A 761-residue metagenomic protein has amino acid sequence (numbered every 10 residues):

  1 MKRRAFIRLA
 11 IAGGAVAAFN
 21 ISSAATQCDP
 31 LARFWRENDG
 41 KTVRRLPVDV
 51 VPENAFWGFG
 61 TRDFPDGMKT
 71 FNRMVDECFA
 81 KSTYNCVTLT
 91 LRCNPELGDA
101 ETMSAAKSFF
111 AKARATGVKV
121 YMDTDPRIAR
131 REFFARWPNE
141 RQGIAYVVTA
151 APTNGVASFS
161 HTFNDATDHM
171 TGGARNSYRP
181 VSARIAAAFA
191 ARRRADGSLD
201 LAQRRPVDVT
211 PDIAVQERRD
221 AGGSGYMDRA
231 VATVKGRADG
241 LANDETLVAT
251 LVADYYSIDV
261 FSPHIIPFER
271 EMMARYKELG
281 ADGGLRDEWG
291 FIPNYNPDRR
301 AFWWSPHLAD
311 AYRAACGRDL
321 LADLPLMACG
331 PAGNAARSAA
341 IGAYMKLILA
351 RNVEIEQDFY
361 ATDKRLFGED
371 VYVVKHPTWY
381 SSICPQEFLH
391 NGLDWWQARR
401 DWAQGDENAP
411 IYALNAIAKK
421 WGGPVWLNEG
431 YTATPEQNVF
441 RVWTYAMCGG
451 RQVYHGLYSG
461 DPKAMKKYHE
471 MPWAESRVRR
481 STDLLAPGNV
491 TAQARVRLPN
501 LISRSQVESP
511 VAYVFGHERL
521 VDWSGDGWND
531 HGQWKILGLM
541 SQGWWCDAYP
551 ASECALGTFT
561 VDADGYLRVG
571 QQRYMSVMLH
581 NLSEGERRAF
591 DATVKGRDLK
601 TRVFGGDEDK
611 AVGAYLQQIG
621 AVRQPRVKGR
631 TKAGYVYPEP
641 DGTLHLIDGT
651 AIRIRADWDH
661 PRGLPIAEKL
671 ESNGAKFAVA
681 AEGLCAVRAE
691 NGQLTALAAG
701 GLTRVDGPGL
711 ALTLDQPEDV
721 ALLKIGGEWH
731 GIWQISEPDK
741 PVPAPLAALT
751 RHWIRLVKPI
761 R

Functional and structural regions predicted by a protein language model:
M1, G98, S257, E608-A611: Non-membrane alpha-helical secondary structure
M1-I7: Twin-arginine (Tat) signal peptide motif
I7-A15, N20-D282, D715-R761: Mature N-terminal, pre-catalytic/accessory segment of carbohydrate-active enzymes
P30-L31, W35, P65-G67, C86-V87 (+9 more regions): Carbohydrate-binding surfaces of carbohydrate-active enzymes
R130-S158, I292-L326: Aromatic- and acidic-residue-enriched segments that line the glycan-binding/catalytic groove of carbohydrate-active
